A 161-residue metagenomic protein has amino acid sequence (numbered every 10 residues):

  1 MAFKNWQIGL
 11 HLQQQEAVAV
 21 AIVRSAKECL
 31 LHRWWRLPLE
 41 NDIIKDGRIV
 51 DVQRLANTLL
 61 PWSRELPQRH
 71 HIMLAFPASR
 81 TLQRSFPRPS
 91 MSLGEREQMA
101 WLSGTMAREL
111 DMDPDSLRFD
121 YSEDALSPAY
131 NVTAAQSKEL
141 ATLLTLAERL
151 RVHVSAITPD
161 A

Functional and structural regions predicted by a protein language model:
A2-W35, L66-R69, L74, M99-W101 (+2 more regions): Small-residue (GG/TT-enriched) beta-loop-alpha framework at ligand/catalytic clefts
E16-I49, P87-L93: Short glycine-rich, Thr/Ser-proximal phosphate-binding strand/loop in the N-terminal lobe of ATP-dependent enzymes
L39-E40, P67, M106: Intrinsically disordered, low-complexity regulatory segments enriched in acidic/serine/proline/glutamine/glycine
I49, Q53, S137: Electropositive phosphate-/nucleotide-binding environments in soluble metabolic enzymes
V52, F76-N131: Internal amphipathic helical hairpin motif
L59-P67: Short amphipathic alpha-helices and their capping/turn segments at secondary-structure boundaries
